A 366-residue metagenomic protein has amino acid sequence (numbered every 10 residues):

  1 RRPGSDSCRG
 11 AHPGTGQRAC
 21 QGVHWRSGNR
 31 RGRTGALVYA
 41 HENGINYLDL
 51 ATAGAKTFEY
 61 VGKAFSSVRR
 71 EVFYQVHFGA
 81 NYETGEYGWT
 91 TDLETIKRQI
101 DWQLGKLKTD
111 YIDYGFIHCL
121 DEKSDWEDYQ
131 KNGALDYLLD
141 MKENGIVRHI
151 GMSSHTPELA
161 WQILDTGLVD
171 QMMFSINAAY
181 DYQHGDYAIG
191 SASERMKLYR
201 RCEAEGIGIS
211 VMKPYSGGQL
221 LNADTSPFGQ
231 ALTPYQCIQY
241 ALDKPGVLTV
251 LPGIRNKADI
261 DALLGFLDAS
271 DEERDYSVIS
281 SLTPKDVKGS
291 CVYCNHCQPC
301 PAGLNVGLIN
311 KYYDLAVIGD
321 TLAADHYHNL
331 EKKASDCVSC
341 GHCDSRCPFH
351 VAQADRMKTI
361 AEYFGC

Functional and structural regions predicted by a protein language model:
R1-F78, Y82, E143: N-terminal binding-site loop/beta-alpha segment at the start of enzyme catalytic domains that lines or forms
P3-D6, A36-H41, I45-N46, K63 (+1 more regions): Structured C-terminal cap/extension of enzyme domains
A11-Q17, H24, L48-L50, V72-V76 (+5 more regions): Hydrophobic faces of well-ordered beta-strands that scaffold small-molecule active sites in alpha/beta enzyme cores
Q17-R31, F78-K97, K123-E127, N222-A231: Active-site mouth loops of central-metabolism enzymes
A19, T52-K56, F78-Y82, F116-D121 (+4 more regions): Active-site-proximal loop/turn and secondary-structure-junction residues that shape catalytic pockets, frequently
G28-R31, E42, G88-S210: Glycine/proline-rich, positively charged, aromatic-decorated active-site loop/lid region on the catalytic face
S66-V68, T91-L93, G167-D170, G190-S191 (+2 more regions): Short, hinge-like loop/turn segments at secondary-structure boundaries
E71-Q75, L168-N177, S270-S277: Short hydrophobic/aromatic-enriched beta-strand-loop microsegments
